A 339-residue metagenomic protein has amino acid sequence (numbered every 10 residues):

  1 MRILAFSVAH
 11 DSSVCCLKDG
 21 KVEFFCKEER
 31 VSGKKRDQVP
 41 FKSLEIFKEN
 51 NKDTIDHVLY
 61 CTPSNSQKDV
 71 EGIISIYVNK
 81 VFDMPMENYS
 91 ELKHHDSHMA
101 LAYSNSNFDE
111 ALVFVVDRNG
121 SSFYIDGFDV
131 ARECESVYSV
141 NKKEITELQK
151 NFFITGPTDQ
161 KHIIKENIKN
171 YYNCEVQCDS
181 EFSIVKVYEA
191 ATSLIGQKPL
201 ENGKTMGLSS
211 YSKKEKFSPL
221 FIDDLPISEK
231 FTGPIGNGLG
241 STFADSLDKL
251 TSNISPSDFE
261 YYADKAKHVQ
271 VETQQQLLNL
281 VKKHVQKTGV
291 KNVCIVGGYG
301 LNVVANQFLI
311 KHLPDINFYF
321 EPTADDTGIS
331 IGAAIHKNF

Functional and structural regions predicted by a protein language model:
M1-F339: Short acidic/glycine-rich loops and adjacent helix/strand connectors that line catalytic pockets where negatively
